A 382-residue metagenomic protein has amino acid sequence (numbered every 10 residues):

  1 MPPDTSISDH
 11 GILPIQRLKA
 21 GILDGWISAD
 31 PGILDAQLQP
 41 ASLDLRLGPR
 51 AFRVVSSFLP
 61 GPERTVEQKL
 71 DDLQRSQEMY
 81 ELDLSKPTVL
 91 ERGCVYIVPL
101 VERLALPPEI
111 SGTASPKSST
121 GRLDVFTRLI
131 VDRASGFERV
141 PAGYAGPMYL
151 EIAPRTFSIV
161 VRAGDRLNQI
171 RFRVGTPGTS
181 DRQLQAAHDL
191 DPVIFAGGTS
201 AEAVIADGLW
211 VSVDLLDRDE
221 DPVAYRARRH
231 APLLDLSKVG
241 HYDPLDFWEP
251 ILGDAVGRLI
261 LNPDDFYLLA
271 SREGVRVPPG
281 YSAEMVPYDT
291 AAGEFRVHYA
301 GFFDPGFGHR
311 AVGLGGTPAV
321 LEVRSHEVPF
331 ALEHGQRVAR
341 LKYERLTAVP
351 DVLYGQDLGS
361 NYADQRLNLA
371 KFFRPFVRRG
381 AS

Functional and structural regions predicted by a protein language model:
M1-S382: DUTPase catalytic domain/fold
